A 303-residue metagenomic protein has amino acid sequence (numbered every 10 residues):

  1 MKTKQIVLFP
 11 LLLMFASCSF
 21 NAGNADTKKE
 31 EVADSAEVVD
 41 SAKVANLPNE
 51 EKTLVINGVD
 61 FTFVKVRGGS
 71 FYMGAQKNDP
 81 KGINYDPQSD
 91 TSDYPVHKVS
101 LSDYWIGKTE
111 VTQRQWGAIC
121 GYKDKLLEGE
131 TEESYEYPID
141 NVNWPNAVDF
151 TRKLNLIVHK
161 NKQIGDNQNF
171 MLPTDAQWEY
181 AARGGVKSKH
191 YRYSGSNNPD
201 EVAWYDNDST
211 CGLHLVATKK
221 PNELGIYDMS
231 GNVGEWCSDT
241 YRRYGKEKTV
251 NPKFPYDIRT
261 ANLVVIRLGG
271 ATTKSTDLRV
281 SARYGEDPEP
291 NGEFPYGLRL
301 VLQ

Functional and structural regions predicted by a protein language model:
T3-F9: Sec-dependent signal peptide recognition, specifically the positively charged N-region followed immediately by
A16-S17: C-terminal motif of bacterial Sec signal peptides marking the signal peptidase cleavage site
A22-S35, D40: Short, low-complexity, disordered segments immediately C-terminal to signal peptides in bacterial exported proteins
V44-K65: GGW-centered surface loops in extracellular recognition modules
F61-T62, Q168-N169, P221-L224: Short loop/turn microsegments at loop-to-beta-strand junctions
M73-N198, R242-K246, L302-Q303: Active-site microenvironments of metalloenzymes and redox enzymes
N84-H97, V186-K187, S209-G212, M229-Q303: Surface-exposed recognition segments
E201-S230, T260: Short, well-ordered junction/capping motifs at the entry into regular secondary structure
